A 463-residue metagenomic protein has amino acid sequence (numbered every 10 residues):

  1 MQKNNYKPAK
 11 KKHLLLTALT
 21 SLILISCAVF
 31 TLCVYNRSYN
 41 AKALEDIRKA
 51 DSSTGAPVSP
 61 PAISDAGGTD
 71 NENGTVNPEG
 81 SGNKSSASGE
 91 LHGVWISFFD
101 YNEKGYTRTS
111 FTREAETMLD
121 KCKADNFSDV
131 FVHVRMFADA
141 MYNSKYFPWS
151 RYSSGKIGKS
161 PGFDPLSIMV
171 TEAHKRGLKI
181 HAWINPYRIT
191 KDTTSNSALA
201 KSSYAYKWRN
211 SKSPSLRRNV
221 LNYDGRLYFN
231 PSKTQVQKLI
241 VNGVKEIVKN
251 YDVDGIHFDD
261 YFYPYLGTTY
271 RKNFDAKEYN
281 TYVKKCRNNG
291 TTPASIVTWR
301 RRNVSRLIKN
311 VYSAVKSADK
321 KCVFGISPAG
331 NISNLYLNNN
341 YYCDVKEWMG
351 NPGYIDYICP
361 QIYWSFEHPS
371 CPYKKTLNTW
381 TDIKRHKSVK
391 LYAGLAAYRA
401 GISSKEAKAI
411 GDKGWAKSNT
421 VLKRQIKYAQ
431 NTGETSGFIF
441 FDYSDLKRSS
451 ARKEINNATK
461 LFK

Functional and structural regions predicted by a protein language model:
S86-S110, A182, Y187-E246, N250 (+1 more regions): Active-site-adjacent "subsite" loops/lids of carbohydrate-active enzymes
F99-T109, F147-G162, Y223-K238, T292-V304 (+2 more regions): The substrate-binding groove and active-site-proximal loops of carbohydrate-active enzymes, especially glycoside
G105-K123, V236-I247, Y336-G353, Y373 (+1 more regions): Short, acidic/polar
T107-D125, Y152-R176, K238, N242 (+1 more regions): Aromatic- and glycine-enriched glycan-recognition loops and surfaces that form the carbohydrate-binding subsites
R113-A140, N250-D254, N351-Y357, T435: Catalytic domains of carbohydrate-active enzymes, especially glycoside hydrolases
D125-P161: Aromatic-lined carbohydrate-binding/catalytic grooves of carbohydrate-active enzymes
R209-N331, Y336-K346, N351, Y363-W364: Polysaccharide-binding and catalytic clefts of secreted carbohydrate-active enzymes
G350-S370, W380-K463: Substrate-binding cleft of secreted/luminal carbohydrate-active enzymes
